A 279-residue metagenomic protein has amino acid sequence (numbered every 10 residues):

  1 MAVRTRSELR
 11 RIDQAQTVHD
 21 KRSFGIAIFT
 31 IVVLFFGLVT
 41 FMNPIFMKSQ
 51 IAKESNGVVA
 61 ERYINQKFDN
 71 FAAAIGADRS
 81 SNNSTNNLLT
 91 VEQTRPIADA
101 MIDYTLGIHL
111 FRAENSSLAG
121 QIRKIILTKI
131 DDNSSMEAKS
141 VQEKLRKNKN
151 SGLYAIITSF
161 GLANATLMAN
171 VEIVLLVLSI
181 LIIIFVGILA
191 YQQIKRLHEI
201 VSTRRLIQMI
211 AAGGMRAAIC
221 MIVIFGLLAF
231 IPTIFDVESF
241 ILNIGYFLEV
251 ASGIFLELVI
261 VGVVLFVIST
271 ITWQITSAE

Functional and structural regions predicted by a protein language model:
A2-F24, N170-S239, I275-E279: Juxtamembrane interface at the cytosolic side of transmembrane helices
K21-T40: Hydrophobic membrane-insertion alpha-helices, especially the h-region of bacterial N-terminal signal peptides
F35-S55: Transmembrane signal-anchor/signal-peptide helices with a preference for the extracytoplasmic
K48-T166: Long, solvent-exposed extracytoplasmic domains/loops
Q121-S140, E172-L178, S239-I241, V263-S269: Hydrophobic, membrane-facing alpha-helical anchors
G161-I184, F255-G262: N-terminal membrane-entry
E238-F255: Short, membrane-exposed interhelical loops at transmembrane-helix boundaries
E257-E279: Generic detector of multi-pass transmembrane helix bundles and their immediately adjacent loops in polytopic membrane
